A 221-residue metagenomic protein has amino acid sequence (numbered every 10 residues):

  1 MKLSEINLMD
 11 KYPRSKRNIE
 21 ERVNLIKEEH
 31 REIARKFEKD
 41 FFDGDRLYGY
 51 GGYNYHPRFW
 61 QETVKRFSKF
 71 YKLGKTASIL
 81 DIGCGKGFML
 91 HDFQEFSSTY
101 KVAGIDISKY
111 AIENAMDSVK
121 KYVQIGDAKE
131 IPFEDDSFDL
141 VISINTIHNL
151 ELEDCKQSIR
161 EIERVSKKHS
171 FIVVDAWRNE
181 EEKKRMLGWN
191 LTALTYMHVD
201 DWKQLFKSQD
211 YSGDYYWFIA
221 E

Functional and structural regions predicted by a protein language model:
M1-Y71, T76-I82, K86-P132, L150-Q157 (+2 more regions): Class I (Rossmann-like) S-adenosyl-L-methionine-dependent methyltransferase catalytic domain, capturing the SAM-binding
D139, K168: Conserved acidic residues
I142: A conserved beta-strand element that flanks and buttresses the S-adenosyl-L-methionine
N145-N149: Short catalytic micro-motifs in class I SAM-dependent methyltransferases
R164-V165: Short, conserved loop/helix-junction motifs that constitute active-site signature segments in enzyme catalytic cores
